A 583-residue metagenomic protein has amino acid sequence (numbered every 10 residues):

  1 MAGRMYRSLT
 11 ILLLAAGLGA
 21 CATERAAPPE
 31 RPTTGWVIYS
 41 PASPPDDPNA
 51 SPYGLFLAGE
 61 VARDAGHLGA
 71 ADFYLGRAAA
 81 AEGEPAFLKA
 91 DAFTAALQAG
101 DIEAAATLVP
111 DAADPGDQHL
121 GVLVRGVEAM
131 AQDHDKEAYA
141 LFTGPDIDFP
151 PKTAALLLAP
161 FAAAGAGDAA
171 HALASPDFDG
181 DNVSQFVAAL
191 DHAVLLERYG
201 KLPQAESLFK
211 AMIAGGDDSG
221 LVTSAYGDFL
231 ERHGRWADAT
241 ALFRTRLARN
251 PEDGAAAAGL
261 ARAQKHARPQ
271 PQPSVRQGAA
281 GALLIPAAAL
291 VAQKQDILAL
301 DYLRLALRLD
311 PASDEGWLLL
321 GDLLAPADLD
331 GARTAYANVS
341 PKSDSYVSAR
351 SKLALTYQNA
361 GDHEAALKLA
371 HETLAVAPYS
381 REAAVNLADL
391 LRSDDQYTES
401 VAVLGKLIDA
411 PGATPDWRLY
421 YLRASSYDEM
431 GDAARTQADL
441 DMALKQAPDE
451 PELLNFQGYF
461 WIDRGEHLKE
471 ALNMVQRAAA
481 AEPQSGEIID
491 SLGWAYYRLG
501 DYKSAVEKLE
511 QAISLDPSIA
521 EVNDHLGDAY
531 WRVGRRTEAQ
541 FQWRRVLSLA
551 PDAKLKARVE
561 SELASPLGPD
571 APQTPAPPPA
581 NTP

Functional and structural regions predicted by a protein language model:
M1-T10: Bacterial N-terminal signal peptides that target proteins for export
G17-A20: C-terminal motif of bacterial Sec signal peptides marking the signal peptidase cleavage site
R25-T33, I38-H67, D72-P583: Alpha-solenoid helical repeat scaffolds
